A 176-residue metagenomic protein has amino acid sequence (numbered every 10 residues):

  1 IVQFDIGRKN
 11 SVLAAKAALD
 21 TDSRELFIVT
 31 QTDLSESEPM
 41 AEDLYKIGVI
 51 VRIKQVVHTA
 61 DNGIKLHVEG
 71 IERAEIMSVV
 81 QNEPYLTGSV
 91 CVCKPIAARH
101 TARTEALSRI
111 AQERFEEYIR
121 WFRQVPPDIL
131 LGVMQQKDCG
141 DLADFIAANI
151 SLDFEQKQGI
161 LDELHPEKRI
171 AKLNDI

Functional and structural regions predicted by a protein language model:
I1-I176: N-terminal low-complexity, acidic/polar interaction/targeting segments
